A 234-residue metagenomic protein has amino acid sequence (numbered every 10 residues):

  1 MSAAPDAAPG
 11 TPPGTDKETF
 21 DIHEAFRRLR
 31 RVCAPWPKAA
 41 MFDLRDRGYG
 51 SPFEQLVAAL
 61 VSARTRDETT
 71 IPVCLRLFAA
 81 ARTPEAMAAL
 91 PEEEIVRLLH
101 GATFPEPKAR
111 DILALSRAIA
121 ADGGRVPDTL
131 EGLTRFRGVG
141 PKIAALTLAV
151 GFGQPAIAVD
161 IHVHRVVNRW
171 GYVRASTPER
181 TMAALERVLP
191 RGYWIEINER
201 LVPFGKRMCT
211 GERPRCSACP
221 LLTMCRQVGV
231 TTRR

Functional and structural regions predicted by a protein language model:
A3-K17: Intrinsically disordered, low-complexity terminal tails and inter-domain linkers enriched for S/T/G/P/D/E
D16-R234: Catalytic cores of DNA base-excision repair glycosylases
